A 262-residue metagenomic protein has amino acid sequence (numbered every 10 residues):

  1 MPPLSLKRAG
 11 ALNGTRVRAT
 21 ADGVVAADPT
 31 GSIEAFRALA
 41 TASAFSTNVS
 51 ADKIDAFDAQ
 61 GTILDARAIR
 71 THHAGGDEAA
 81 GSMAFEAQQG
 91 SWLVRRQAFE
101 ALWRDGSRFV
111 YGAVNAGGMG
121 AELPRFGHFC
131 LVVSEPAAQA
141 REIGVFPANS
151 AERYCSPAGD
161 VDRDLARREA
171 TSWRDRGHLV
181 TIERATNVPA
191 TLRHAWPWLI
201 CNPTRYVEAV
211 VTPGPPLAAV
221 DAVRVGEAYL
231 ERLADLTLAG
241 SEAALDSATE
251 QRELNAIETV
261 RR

Functional and structural regions predicted by a protein language model:
P2-A19, G23-A26, T30-A51, R67-I69 (+5 more regions): Active-site-proximal loop/hinge segments that shape catalytic or ion-binding/gating pockets
F57-A59: A structured, charge-rich N-terminal accessory region that forms the first stable segment of a protein and links
Y111-V114: Short hydrophobic beta-strand that contains or immediately precedes a catalytic carboxylate
G117: Catalytic metal-binding/acid-base residues of hydrolase active sites
